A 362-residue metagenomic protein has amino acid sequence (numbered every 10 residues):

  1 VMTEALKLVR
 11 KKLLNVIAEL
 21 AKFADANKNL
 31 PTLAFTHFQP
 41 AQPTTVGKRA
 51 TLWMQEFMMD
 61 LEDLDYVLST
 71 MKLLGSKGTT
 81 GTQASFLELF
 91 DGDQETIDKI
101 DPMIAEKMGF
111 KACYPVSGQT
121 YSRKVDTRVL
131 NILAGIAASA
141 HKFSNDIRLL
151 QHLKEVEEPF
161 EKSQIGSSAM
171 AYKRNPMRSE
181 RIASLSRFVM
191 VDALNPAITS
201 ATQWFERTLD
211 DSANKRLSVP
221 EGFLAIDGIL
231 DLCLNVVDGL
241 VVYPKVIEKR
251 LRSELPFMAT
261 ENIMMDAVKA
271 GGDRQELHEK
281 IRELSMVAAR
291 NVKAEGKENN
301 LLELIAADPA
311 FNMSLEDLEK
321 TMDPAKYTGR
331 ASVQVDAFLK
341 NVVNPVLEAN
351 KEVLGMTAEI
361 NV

Functional and structural regions predicted by a protein language model:
V1-Q42, G109-V125, R207-S212: Long, non-coiled-coil amphipathic alpha-helical linker/lever segments that couple catalytic cores to other domains
M2, L6, A50, S122 (+4 more regions): Amphipathic alpha-helical coiled-coil segments and their boundaries
T3-L6, R10-L13, I17, M54 (+3 more regions): Hydrophobic face of alpha-helices
E4-A5, K48, T127-G135, N262-A270: Short, well-ordered beta-strand elements within core beta-sheets of diverse protein domains
K11-L14, A18, Q42-T202: Internal glycine-rich alpha/beta core junctions
L13, I17-P31, F35, L61 (+9 more regions): Long, hydrophobic, amphipathic alpha-helical segments used as structural scaffolds
A21, P102, M264: Short glycine-/small-residue-rich flexible loop motifs, especially phosphate/cofactor-binding loops
I165-V362: Catalytic-core signal marking the mid-to-C-terminal active-site face
